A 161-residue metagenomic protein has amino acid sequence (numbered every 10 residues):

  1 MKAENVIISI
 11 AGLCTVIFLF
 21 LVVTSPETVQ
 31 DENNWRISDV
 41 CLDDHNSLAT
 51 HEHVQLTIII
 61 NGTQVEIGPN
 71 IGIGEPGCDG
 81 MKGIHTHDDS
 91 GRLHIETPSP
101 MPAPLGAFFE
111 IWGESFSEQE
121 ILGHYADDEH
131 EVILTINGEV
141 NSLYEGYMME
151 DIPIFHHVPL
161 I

Functional and structural regions predicted by a protein language model:
K2-I161: Ubiquitin-like/PB1-type beta-grasp interaction modules and other compact soluble beta-rich domains
